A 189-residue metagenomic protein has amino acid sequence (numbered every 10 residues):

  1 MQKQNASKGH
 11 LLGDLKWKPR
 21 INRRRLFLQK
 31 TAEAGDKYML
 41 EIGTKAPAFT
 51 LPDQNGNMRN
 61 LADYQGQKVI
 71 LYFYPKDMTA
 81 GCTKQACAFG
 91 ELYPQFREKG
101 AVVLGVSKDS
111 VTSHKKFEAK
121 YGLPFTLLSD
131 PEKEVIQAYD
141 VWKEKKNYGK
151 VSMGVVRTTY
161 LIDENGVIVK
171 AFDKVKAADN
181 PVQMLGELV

Functional and structural regions predicted by a protein language model:
R20-R25: Basic polycationic patches enriched in arginine
F27-V189: Chalcogenol-based redox active-site neighborhoods
